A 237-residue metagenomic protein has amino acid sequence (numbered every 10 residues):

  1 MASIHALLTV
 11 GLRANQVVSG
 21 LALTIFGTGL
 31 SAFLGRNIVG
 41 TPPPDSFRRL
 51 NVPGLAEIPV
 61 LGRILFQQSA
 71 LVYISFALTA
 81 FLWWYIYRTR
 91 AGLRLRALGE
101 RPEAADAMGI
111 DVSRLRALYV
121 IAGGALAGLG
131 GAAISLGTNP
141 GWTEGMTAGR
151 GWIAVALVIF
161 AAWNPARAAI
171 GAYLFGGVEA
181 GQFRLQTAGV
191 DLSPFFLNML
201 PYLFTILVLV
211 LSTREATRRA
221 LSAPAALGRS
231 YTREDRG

Functional and structural regions predicted by a protein language model:
M1-L30, L174, E179: Alpha-helical transmembrane segments within multi-pass membrane transporters and channels
V17-V18, D45-F47, Q67-I74, R116 (+4 more regions): Loop-to-transmembrane alpha-helix initiation sites
T28-A32, I74-W84, G123-G131, A154-L157 (+2 more regions): Hydrophobic core segments of alpha-helical transmembrane domains in multi-pass membrane transport and ion-translocation
T28-G40, P44, A127, G131-S135 (+5 more regions): Juxtamembrane/transmembrane-helix interface segments of polytopic membrane transporters
T28-R88, G189-L197, P224-G237: Transmembrane helix-bundle core of multi-pass membrane transporters and related energy-transducing complexes
L65-W142, P165-I170: Helix-loop-helix "hairpin" substructures at the membrane interface of multi-pass membrane proteins
E100, D106-A107, D111-R114, L185-G237: Cytosolic-side transmembrane-helix boundaries in multi-pass membrane proteins
T138-Y202: Transmembrane alpha-helical segments in multi-pass inner-membrane proteins
